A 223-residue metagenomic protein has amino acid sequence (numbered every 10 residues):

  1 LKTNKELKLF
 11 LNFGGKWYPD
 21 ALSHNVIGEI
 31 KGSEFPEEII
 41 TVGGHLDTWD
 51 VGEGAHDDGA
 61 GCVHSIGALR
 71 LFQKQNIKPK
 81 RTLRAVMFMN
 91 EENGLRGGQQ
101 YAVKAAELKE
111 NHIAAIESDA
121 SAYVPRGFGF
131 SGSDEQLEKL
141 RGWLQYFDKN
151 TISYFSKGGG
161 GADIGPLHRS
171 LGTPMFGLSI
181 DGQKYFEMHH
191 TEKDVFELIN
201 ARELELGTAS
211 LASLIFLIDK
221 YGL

Functional and structural regions predicted by a protein language model:
L1-A55, G67-Q75, K80: Soluble metallo-hydrolase cores and metallopeptidase-like ectodomains found primarily in the secretory/periplasmic
T3, D20-A21, V124-L223: Active-site-adjacent substrate-binding region of metalloamidase/peptidase-like peptide-processing proteins
E6-L7, P36-I40, P79-L83, E110-A114 (+2 more regions): Loop/turn elements at helix/coil->beta-strand transitions in domains of secreted/extracellular proteins
L9, I27-E29, I39-G43, R84-M87 (+6 more regions): Structural recognition of the beta-strand scaffold that forms the well-ordered cores of secreted hydrolase catalytic
L22-N25, T48-R141, D163-I164: Acidic/histidine-rich catalytic neighborhood of metal-dependent amide-processing enzymes
I30, L69-N76, M87, A105 (+2 more regions): Sec/Tat-exported extracytoplasmic proteins
F35, H45-T48, S121, D181-Y185: Short connector loops/turns at beta-strand edges and beta->alpha or beta->beta junctions
